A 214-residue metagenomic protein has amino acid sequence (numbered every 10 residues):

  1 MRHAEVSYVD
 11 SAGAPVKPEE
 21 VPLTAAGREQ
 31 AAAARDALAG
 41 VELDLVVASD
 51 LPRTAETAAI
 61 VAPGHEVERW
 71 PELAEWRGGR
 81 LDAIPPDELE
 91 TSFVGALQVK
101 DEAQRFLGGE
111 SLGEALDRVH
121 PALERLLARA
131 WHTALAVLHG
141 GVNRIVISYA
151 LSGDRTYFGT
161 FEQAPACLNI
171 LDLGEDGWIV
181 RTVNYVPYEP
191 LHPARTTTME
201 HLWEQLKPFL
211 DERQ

Functional and structural regions predicted by a protein language model:
M1-H3, E90-T91: Short, positively charged
R2-T57, V61, R105-H120: Loop-to-helix element that buttresses phosphate recognition and phosphoryl-transfer chemistry
H3-A4, S49-L51, E72, V137-G141 (+1 more regions): Short, well-ordered beta-to-alpha junction loops that form the rim of enzyme active sites and present histidine/acidic
S7-V9, T54-T57, W76-G79, R144-V146 (+1 more regions): Short catalytic/ligand-binding loop motif for oxyanion handling, primarily in non-cytosolic enzymes, centered on
A32-Q98: Phosphate-coordination/substrate-recognition cap region in phosphate-metabolizing enzymes
A55, P63, P121-I179: Active-site-adjacent alpha-helix immediately C-terminal to a catalytic or transition-state-stabilizing loop
W76-D87, Y149-Q214: Acidic, low-complexity terminal tails and accessory targeting/binding regions of phosphate-metabolizing enzymes
F93-E114, E204-R213: Short glycine/proline- and acidic residue-enriched helix-loop micro-motifs that form flexible lids or anion-recognition
